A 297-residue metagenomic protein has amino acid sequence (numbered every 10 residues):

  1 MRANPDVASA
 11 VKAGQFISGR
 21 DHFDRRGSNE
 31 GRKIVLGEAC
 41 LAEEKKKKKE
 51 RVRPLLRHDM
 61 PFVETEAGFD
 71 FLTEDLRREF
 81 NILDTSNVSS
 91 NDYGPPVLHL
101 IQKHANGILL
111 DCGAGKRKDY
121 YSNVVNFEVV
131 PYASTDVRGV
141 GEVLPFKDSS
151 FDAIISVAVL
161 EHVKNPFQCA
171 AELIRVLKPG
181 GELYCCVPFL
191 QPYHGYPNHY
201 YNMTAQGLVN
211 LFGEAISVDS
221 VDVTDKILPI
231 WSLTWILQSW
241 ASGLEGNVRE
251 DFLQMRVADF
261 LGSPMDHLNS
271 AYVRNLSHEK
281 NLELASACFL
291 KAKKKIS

Functional and structural regions predicted by a protein language model:
M1-K47: Charge-rich, low-complexity intrinsically disordered regions
V11, S28, D148, G243-N247: Residues that cap or delimit alpha-helices
E30, V143, E161, Q191 (+1 more regions): Active-site micro-motifs of SAM-dependent methyltransferase domains
L36-L144, S149, A153-I155, A271 (+2 more regions): Conserved N-terminal segment of class I S-adenosyl-L-methionine
S149, K164-Q168: Short N-terminal helix/helix-N-cap motif within the alpha/beta-hydrolase-1
A153-K164: A short SAM/SAH-binding and catalytic strip from SAM-dependent methyltransferases
F167-E172, K178, E182-I296: S-adenosyl-L-methionine-dependent methyltransferase catalytic module, highlighting the catalytic core
